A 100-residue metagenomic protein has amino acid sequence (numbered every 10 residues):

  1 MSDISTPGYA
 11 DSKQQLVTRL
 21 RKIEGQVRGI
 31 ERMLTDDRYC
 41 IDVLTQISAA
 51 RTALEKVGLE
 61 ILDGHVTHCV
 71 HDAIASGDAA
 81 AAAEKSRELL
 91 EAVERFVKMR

Functional and structural regions predicted by a protein language model:
M1-R100: Solvent-exposed interaction patches of small proteins and small membrane subunits
